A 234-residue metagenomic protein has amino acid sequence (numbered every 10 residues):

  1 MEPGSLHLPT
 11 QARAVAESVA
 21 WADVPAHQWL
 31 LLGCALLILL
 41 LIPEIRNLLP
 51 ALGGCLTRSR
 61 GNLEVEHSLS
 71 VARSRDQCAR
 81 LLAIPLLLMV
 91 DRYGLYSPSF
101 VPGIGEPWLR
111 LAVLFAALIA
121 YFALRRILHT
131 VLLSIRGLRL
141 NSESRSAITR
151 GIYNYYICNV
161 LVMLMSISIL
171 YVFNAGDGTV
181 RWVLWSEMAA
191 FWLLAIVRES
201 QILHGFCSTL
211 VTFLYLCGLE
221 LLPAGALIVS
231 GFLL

Functional and structural regions predicted by a protein language model:
M1-D76, L87: N-terminal juxtamembrane cytosolic/stromal segments of multi-pass membrane proteins
D23-L39, P107-F122, D177-S186: Alpha-helical transmembrane segments
A35, D76-G94, A120, L124 (+3 more regions): Hydrophobic alpha-helical transmembrane segments of multi-pass integral membrane proteins
P50, G54, D91, L95 (+6 more regions): Membrane-water interface at transmembrane helix exits
R60-S70, N141-I148, I196: Short membrane-interface loop/juxtamembrane segments of multi-pass integral membrane proteins
N62-F115: Hydrophobic alpha-helical segments and helix pairs
Y96-L170: Alpha-helical transmembrane segments with an aromatic anchor "belt"
V162-L234: Terminal transmembrane helical module of multi-pass membrane proteins
